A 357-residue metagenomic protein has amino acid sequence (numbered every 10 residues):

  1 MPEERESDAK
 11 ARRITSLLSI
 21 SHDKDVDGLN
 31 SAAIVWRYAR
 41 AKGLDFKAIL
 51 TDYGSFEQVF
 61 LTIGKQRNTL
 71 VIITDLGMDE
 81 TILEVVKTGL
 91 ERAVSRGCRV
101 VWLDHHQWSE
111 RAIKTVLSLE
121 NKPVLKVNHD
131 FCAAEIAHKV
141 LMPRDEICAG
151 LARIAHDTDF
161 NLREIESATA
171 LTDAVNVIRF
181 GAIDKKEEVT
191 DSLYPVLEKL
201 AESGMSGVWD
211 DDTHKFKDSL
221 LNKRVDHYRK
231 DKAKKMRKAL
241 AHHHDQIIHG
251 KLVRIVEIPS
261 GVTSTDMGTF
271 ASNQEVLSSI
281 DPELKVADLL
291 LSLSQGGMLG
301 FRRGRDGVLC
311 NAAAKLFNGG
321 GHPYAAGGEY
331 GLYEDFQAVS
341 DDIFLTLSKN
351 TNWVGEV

Functional and structural regions predicted by a protein language model:
M1-E188, H227-V357: Replace "Mg2+/Mn2+-dependent" with "divalent metal-dependent
E187-H227: Long, charge-rich alpha-helical interaction segments
